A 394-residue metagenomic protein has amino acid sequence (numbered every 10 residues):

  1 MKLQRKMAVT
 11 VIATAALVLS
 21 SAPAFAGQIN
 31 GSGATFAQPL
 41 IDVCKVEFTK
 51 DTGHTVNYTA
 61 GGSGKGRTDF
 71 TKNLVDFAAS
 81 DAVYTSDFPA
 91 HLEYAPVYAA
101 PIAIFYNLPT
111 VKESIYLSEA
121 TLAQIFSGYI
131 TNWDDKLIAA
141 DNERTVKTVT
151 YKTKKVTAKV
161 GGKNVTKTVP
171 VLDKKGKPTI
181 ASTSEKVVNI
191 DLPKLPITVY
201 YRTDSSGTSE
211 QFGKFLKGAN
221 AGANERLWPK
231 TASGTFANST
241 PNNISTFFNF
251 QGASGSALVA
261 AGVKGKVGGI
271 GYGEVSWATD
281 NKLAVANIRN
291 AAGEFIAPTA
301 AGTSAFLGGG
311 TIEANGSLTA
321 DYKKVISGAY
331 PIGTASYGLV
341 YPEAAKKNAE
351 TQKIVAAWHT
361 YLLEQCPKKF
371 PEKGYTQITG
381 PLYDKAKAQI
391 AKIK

Functional and structural regions predicted by a protein language model:
M1-F25: Gram-negative bacterial Sec-dependent N-terminal signal peptides
F25-K394: Flexible loop/hinge segments at secondary-structure junctions
